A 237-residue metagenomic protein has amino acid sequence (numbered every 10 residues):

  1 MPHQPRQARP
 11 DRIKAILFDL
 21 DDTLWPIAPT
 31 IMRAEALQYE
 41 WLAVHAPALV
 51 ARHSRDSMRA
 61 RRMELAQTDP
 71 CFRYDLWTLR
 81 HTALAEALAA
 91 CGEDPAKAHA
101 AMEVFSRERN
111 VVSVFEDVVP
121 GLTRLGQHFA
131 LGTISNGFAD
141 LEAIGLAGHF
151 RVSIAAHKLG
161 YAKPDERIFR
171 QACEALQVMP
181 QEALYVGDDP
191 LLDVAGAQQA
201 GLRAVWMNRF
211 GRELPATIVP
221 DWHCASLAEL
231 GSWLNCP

Functional and structural regions predicted by a protein language model:
M1-I16, A28-P29, E93-P95, V119-P237: Asp-based, Mg2+/Mn2+-dependent phosphohydrolase catalytic module
H3-E116: N-terminal helical cap/lid subdomain that shapes the substrate entry/recognition surface in HAD-like hydrolases
